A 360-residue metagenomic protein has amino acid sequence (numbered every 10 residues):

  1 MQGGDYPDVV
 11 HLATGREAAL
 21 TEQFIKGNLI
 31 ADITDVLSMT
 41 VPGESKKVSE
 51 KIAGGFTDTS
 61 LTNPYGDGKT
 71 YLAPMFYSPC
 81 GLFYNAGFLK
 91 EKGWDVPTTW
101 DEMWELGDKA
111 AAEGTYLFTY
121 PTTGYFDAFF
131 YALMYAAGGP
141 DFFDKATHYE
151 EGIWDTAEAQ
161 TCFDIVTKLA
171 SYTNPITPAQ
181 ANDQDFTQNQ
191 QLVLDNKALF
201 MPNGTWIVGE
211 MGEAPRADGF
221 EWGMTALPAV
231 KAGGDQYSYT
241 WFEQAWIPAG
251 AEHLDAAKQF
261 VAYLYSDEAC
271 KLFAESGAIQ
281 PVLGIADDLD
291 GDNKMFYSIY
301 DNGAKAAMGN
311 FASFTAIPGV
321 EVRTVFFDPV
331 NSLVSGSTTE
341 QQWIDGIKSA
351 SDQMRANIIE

Functional and structural regions predicted by a protein language model:
M1-L20: Early extracytoplasmic/lumenal segment of secretory-pathway proteins
E17-P79, W104: Hinge/lid segment of periplasmic solute-binding proteins
E22-Q23, T115, F129-L133, A137 (+1 more regions): Extracytoplasmic/periplasmic substrate-binding proteins
A31-I52, G138-T161, E213-A217, A229-Y237 (+2 more regions): Short, solvent-exposed loop/beta-turn-alpha elements that line the ligand-binding surface or hinge of extracytoplasmic
D32, W206-E213, L227, K231 (+2 more regions): Mature extracytoplasmic/periplasmic domains
S60-M75, C80, W104-G152, N189 (+1 more regions): Extracytoplasmic/periplasmic solute-binding protein
L106-A110, H148-A181: Glycine-centered hinge/linker elements that transmit conformational signals in sensory and ligand-binding systems
T147-H148, S238-Y239, I279-G284, S298-R355: C-terminal capping/gating helix-and-loop segments adjacent to ligand/active sites or protein-protein/ligand interfaces
